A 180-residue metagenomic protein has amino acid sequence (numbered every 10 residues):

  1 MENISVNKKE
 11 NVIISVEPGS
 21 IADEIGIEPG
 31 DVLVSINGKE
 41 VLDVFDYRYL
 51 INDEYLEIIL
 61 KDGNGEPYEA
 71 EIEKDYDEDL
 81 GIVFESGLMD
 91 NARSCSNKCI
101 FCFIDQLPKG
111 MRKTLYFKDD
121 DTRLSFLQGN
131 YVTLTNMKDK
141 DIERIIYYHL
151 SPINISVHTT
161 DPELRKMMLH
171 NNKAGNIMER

Functional and structural regions predicted by a protein language model:
M1-E17: PDZ/PDZ-like groove recognition
I14-P18, S35, Y49: A residue-level detector for short acidic-glycine micro-motifs
I21-I25, R48-Y49: Short, surface-exposed secondary-structure edge patches
A22, G30-L33, I58, C102: Terminal peptide-recognition signature
E24-L42: Conserved PDZ fold ligand-binding element
G38-F45, G63-G65: Short acidic beta-strand-loop surface patches of small beta-rich interaction domains
R48-F84: PDZ-domain C-terminal substructure recognizer with occasional recognition of PDZ-binding tails
Y76-R180: Conserved Radical SAM active-site core
